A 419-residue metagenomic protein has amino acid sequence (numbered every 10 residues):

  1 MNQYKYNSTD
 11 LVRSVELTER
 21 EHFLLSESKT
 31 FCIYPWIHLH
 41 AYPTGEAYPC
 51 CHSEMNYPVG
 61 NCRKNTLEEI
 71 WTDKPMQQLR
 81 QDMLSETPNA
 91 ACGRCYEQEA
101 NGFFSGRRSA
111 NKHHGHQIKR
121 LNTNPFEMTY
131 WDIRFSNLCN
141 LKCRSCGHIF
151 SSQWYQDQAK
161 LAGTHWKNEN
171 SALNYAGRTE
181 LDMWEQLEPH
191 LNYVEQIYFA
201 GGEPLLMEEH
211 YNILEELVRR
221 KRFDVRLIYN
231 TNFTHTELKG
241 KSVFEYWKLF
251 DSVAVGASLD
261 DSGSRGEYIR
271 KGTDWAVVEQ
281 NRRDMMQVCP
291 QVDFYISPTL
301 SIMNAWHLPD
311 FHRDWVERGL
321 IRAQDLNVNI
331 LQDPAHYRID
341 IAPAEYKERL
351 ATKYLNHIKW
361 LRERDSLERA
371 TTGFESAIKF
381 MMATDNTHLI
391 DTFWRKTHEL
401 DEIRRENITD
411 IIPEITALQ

Functional and structural regions predicted by a protein language model:
M1-N65, E69, S136, Y155 (+3 more regions): Radical SAM enzyme [4Fe-4S]-AdoMet core and its adjacent flexible, acidic and glycine-rich loops/tails across
E16-R20, I37-H38, K74-S85, E127-R134: Short, intrinsically disordered, charge-biased short linear motifs at domain edges
T18, R94, A100-Y130, C139-L141 (+1 more regions): Recognition helices and adjacent regulatory flanks at domain boundaries
L25, M55-E97: Membrane-interface junctions of multi-pass transporters
Y34, Y48-H52, P88-A100, L138-H148: Local cysteine-cluster metal-coordination motifs and their immediate loop/turn environment, predominantly Fe-S cluster
E54-G60, E99-S109, F150-Y155: Iron-sulfur (Fe-S) cluster-binding segments and ferredoxin-like electron-carrier domains, especially [2Fe-2S]
M128-L138, G147-T179, N192-H210, R220-K239 (+3 more regions): Core AdoMet radical
E185-H190, L214-R220, F244-K248, M285: Leucine-rich repeat
